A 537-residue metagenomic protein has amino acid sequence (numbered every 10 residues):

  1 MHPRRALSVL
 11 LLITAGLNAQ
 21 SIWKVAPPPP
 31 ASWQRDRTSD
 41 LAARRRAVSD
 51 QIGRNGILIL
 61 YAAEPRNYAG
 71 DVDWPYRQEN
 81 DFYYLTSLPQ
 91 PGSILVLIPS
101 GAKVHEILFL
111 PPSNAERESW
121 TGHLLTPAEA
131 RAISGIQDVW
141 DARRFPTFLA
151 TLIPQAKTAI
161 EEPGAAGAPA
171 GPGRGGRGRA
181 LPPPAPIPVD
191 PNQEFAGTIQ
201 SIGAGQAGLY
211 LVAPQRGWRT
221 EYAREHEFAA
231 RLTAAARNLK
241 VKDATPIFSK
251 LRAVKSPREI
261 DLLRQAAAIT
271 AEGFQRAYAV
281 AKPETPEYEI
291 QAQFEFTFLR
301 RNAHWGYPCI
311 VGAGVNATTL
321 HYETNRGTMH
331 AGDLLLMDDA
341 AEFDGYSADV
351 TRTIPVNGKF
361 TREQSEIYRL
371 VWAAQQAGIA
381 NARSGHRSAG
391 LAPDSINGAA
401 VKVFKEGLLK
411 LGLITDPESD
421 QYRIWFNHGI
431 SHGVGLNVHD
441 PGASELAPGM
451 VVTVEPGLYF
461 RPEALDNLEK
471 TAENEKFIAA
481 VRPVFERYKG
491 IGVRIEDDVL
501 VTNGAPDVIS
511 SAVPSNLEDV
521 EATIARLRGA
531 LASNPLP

Functional and structural regions predicted by a protein language model:
M1-H2, A6, N18-P537: Active-site neighborhoods and metal-handling regions in enzymes and metal-associated proteins
L11-A19: Hydrophobic h-region of N-terminal signal peptides that target proteins for export in Gram-negative bacteria
